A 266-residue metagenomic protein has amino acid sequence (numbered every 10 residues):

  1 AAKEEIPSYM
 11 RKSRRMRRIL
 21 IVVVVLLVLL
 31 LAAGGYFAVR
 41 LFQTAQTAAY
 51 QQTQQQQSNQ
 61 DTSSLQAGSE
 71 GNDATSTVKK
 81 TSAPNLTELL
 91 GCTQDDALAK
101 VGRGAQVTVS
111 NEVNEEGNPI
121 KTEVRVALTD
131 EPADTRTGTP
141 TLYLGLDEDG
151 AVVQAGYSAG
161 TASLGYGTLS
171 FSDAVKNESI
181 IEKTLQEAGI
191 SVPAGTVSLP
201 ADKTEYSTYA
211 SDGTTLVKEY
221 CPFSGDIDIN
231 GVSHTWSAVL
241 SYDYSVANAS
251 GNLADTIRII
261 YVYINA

Functional and structural regions predicted by a protein language model:
A1-Q66: Gram-positive cell-envelope targeting signals
E5, Q43-V109: N-terminal, intrinsically disordered, polar/charged segments of Gram-positive cell-envelope systems that serve as
T87-A159: Extracytoplasmic beta-rich ectodomain segments of secreted or membrane-anchored proteins
T87-L90, Q94, S170-E178, T214: Solvent-exposed, acidic/flexible segments
A97, V107, E123-V126, L142-L146 (+5 more regions): Hydrophobic beta-strand residues in large extracellular and virion-surface proteins
A99-G117, I190-T215, E219-Y220: Short glycine-rich, low-complexity/disordered patches
G138-T208: Long, charged/polar, surface-exposed segments that mediate recognition or autoinhibition
D202-A266: Extracellularly exposed regions in secreted/surface proteins, prominently low-complexity, repeat-rich
